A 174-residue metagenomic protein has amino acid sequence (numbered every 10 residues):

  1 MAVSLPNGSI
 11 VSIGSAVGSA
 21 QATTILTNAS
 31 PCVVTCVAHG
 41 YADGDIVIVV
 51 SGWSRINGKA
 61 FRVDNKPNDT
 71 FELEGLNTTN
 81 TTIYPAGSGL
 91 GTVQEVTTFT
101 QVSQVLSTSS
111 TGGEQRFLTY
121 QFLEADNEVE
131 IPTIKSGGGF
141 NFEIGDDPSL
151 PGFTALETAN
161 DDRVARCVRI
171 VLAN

Functional and structural regions predicted by a protein language model:
A2-G8, S15-C32, C36-H39, D43 (+1 more regions): Small/polar beta-strand repeat architecture
S12, D64, E74, E143 (+1 more regions): Residues in well-ordered beta-strands of folded domains
V49-S51, E143: Residue-level recognition of conserved beta-strand edge/terminus positions
E114-N174: Extracellular/virion structural assembly segments
